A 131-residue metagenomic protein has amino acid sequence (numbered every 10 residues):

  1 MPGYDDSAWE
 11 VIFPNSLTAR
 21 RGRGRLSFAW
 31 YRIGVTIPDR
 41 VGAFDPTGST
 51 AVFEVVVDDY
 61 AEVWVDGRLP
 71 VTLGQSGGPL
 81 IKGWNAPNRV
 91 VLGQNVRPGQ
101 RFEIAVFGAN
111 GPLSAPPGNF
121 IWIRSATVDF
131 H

Functional and structural regions predicted by a protein language model:
M1-Y4, W9-V11, S16, N85-H131: An acidic-aromatic loop/edge-strand motif
D5, W9, S27, V35 (+2 more regions): Aromatic-lined ligand-binding clefts that engage carbohydrates, nucleic acids, or primary amines
T18-R23, V63, A115-P116: Exposed regions on extracellular, virion, or secretory-pathway luminal proteins
T18-R25, R32-T36, G42, G78-P79 (+1 more regions): Beta-strand-rich interaction surfaces with strong enrichment in secreted/lumenal proteins
L26, P46, V56, G83-N85 (+1 more regions): Surface-exposed coil/turn segments at beta-strand junctions on protein surfaces, enriched
F44, E62-W64, T72, G99 (+1 more regions): Intrinsically disordered, low-complexity acidic/polar segments
V65-R89: Solvent-exposed beta-strand/loop surfaces of large extracellular or lumenal domains
